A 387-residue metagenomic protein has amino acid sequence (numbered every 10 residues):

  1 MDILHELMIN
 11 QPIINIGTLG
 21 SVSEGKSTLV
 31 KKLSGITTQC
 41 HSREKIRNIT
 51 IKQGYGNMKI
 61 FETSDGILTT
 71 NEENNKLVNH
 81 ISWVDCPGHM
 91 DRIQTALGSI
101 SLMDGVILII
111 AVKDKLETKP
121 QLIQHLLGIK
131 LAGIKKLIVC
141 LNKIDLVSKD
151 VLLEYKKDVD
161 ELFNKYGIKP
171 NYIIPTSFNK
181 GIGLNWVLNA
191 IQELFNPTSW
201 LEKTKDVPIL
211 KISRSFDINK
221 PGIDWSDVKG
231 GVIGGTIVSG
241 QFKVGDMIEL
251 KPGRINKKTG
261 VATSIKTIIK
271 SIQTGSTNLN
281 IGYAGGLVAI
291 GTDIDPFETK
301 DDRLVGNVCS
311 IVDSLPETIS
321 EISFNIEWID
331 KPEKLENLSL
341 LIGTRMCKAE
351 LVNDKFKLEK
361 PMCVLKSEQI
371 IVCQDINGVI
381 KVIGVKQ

Functional and structural regions predicted by a protein language model:
M1-C86: Conserved G1/Walker A P-loop phosphate-binding module
N15-T18, L146-K149, P296-Q387: C-terminal effector modules of nucleic-acid-centric enzymes and ribosome-associated factors
S21, E44, S99, Q241 (+3 more regions): Residue-level "contact hotspot" at macromolecular interaction interfaces
S23, L29, N48, D85 (+7 more regions): Residue-level signature of catalytic and energy-coupling elements of molecular machines, predominantly ATP/GTP-dependent
R47, V238-S239, V244, A284 (+4 more regions): Short, flexible surface segments
T50, G105, F242, M247 (+4 more regions): Residue-level marker of beta-strand positions
N79-I81, C86-R92, S101-Q124, K130-L153: Conserved Switch II/interswitch segment of TRAFAC-class P-loop GTPases
F163-K300, V308, I322: Conserved catalytic-core segments of large NTP-driven translation/proteostasis enzymes
